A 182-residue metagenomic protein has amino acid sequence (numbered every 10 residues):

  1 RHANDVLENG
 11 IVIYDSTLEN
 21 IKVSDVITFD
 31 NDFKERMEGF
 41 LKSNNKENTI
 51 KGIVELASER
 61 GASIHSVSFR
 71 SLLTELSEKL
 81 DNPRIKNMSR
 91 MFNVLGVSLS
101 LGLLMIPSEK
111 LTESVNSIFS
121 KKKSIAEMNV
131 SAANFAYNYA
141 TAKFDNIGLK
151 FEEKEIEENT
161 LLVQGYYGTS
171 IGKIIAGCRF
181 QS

Functional and structural regions predicted by a protein language model:
R1-F180: Active-site cofactor/cluster-binding pocket
